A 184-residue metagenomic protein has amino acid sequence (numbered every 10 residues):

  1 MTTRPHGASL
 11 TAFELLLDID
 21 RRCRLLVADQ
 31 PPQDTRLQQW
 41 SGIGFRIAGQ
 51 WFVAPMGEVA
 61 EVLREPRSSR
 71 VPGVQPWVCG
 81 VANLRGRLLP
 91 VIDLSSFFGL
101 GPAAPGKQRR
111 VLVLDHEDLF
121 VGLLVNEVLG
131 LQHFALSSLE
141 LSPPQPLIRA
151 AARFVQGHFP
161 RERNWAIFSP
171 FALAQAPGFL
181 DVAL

Functional and structural regions predicted by a protein language model:
M1-L184: An acidic, low-aromatic, low-complexity terminal/linker signal
